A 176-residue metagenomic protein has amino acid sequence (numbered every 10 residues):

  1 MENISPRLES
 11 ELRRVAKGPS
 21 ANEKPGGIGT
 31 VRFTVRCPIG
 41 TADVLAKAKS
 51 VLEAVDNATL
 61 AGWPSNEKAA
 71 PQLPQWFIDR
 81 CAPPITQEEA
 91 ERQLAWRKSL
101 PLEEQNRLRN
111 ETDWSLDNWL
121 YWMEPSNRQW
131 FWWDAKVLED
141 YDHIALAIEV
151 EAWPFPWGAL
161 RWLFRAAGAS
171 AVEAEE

Functional and structural regions predicted by a protein language model:
E2-R161, R165-A169, E173-E176: Structured alpha/beta or helical-core interaction and ligand-binding surfaces enriched in interleaved
